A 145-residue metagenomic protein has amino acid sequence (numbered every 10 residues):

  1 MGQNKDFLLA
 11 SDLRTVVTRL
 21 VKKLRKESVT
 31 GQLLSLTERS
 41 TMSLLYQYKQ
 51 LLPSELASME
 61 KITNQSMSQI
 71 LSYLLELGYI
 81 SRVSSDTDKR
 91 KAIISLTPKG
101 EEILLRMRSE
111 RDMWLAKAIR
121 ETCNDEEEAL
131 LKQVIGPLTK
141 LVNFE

Functional and structural regions predicted by a protein language model:
M1-L36: N-terminal leader segment of winged-helix/HTH proteins
G2-Q3, F7-L13, S109-E145: Terminal interaction helix/tail motif
V16-R19, Y73, P137: HisKA/DHp dimerization-phosphotransfer core of two-component histidine kinases, especially the H-box helix
L24-S66: N-terminal helix-turn-helix DNA-binding core of bacterial DNA-binding proteins
S72-A129: Charged, amphipathic alpha-helical coiled-coil/dimerization segments
